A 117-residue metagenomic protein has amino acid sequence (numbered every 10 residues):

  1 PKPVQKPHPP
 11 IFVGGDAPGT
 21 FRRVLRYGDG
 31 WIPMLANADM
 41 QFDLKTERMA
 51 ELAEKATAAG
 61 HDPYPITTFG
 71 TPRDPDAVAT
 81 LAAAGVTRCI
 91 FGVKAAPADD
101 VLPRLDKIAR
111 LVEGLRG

Functional and structural regions predicted by a protein language model:
P1-G117: Active-site-adjacent structural elements that line small-molecule/cofactor binding pockets in enzymes
